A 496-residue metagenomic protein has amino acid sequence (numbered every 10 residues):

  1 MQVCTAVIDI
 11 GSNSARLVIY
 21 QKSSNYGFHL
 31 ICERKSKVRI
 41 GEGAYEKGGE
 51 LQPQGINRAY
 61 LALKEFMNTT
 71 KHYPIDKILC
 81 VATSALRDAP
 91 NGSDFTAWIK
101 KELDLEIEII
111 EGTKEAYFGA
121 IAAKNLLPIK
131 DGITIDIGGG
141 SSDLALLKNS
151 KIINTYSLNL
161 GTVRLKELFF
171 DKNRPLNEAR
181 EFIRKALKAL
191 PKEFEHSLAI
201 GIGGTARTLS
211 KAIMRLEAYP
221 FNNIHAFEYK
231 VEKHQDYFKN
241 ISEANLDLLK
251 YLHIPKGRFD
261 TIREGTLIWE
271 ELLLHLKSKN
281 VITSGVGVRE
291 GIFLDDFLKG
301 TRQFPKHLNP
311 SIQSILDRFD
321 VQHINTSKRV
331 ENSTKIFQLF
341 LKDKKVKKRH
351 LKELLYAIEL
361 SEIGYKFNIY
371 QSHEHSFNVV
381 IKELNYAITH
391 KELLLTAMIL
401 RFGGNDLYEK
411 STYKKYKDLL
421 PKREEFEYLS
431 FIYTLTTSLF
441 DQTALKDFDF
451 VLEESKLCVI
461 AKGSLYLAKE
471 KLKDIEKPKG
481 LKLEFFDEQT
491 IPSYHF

Functional and structural regions predicted by a protein language model:
M1-H29: N-terminal basic/disordered segments at the start of proteins
T5, I19, G43-N68, T83-P90 (+6 more regions): Helical "lid/coupling" subdomains associated with nucleotide-phosphate turnover
D9-S14, I135-S141, I202-T205, G285-G287: A short acidic Gly-Thr/Ser loop motif
S24-E42: Conserved ATP-binding subdomain of kinase catalytic cores across diverse folds
K77-C80: Conserved beta-strand/loop subsegment of P-loop NTPase cores
D94-L103: Phosphate/adenylate-binding "loop-and-lid" substructures adjacent to NTP/NAD/dNTP-binding pockets in NTP-dependent
L465-F485: Short, non-transmembrane amphipathic alpha-helical segments
G480-F496: A short amphipathic beta-strand at an alpha->beta junction
